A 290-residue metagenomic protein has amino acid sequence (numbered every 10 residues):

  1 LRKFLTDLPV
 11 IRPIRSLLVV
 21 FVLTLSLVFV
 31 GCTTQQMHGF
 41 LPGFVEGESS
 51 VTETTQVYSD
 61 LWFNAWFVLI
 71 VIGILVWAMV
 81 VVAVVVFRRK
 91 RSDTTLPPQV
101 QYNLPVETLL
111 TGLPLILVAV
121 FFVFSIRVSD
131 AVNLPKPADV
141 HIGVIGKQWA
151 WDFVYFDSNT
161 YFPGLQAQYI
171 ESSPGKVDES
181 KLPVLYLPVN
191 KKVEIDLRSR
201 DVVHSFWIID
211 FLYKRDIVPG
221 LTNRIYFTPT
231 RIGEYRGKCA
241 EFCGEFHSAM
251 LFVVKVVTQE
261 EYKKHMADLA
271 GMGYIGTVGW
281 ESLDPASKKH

Functional and structural regions predicted by a protein language model:
L1-Q35: N-terminal secretory/membrane targeting signals
L8-R15, V71, T94-N103: Short secondary-structure boundary segments
P13, L18-F21, H38-L41, M79 (+2 more regions): Proteins with a high burden of low-complexity, intrinsically disordered sequence enriched in S/T/G/P/A and R, requiring
V20, V30, G73, W77 (+1 more regions): Hydrophobic alpha-helical segments of integral membrane proteins
L27-V28, M79-V82, F124: Transmembrane alpha-helix boundary/anchor motif
T33-A65, V84-H290: Non-transmembrane, membrane-proximal soluble domains of secreted or membrane proteins
W62-L75: Alpha-helical transmembrane segments
G73-F87: Alpha-helical transmembrane segments
